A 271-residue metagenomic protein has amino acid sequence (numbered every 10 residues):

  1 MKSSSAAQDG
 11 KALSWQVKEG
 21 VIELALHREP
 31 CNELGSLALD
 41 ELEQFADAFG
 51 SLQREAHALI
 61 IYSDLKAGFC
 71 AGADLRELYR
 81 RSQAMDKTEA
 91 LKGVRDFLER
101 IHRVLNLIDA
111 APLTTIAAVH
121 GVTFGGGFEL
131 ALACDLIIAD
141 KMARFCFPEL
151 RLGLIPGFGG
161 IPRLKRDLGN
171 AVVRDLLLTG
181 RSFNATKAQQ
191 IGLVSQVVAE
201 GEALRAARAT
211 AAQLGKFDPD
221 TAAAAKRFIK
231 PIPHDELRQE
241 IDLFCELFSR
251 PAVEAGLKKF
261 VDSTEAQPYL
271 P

Functional and structural regions predicted by a protein language model:
M1-G10, L257-P271: Terminal low-complexity tails and localization/encapsulation signals of metabolic enzymes
M1-Y62: Conserved CoA-thioester-binding segment of acyl-CoA-metabolizing enzymes
S63-R103, T123: Glycine- (often His-adjacent) and acidic-residue-rich active-site loop that binds/positions the CoA thioester
A71-A73, V119, L164, V172-R181: Short helix- or helix-capping micro-motifs that position conserved polar/aromatic residues at function-defining sites
R100-L152: Glycine-rich beta-to-alpha active-site loop
L136, D175, T179-R181, Q196 (+1 more regions): Well-ordered beta-strand positions
I138-A143, V194-I241, P268-P271: C-terminal long alpha-helix characteristic of the crotonase
